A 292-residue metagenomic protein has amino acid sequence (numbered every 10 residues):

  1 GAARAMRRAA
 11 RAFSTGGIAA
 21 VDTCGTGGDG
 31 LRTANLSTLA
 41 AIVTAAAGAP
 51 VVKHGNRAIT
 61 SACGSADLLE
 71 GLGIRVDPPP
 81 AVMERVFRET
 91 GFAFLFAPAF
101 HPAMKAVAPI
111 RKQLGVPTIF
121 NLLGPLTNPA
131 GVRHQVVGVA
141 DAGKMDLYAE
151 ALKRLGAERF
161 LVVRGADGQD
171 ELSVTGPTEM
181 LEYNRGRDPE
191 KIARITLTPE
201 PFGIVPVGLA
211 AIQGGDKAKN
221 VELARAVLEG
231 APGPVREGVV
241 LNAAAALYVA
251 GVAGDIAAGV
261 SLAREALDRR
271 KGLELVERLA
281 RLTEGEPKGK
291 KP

Functional and structural regions predicted by a protein language model:
G1-I59: Active-site cofactor/substrate anionic-group-binding motifs, chiefly glycine- and Lys/Arg-rich phosphate-binding loops
R11, T33-A34, E70-D77, V82-P292: Glycine-rich anion-binding loops and their surrounding alpha/beta cores
T26-D29, A49, N56, S65 (+4 more regions): Gly/Ser/Thr-rich helix-start
A34-T90: A glycine-rich phosphate/pyrophosphate-binding beta-strand-loop-alpha-helix module
